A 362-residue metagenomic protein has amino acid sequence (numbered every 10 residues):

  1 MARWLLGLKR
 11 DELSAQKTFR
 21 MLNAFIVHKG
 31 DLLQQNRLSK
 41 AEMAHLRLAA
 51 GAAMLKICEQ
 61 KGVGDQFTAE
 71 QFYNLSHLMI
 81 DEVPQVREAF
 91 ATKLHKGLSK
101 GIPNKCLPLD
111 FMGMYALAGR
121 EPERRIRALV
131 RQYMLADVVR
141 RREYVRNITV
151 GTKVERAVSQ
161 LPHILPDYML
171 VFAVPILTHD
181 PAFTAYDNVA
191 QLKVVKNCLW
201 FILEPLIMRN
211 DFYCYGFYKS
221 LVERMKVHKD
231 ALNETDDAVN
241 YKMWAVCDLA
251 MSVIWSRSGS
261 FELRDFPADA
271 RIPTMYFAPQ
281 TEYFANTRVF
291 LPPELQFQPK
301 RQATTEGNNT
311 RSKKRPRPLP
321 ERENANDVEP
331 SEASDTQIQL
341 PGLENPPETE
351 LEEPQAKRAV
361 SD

Functional and structural regions predicted by a protein language model:
M1-V27, L32-A41, A53, A116-G119 (+3 more regions): Long internal repeat-built scaffold domains in very large eukaryotic proteins
A2, L46-K61: A short, hydrophobic secondary-structure junction motif
L6, L55-E59, H95, S99 (+1 more regions): Specific register positions within alpha-helical solenoid repeats of the TPR/Sel1-like families, i.e., one
K9-L13, M21-L48, V63, N74-E88 (+2 more regions): Short coil/turn segments at helix-helix junctions and helix-capping linkers within large alpha-helical proteins
A91-T92: Short coil/turn segments at secondary-structure boundaries
